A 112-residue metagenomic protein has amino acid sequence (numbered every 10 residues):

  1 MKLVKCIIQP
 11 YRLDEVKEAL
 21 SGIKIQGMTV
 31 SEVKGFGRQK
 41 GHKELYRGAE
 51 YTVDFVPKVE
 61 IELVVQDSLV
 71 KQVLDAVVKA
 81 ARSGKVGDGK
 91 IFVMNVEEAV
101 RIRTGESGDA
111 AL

Functional and structural regions predicted by a protein language model:
M1-L112: Positively charged, small/polar-rich N-terminal and surface patches that mediate targeting and assembly and bind
